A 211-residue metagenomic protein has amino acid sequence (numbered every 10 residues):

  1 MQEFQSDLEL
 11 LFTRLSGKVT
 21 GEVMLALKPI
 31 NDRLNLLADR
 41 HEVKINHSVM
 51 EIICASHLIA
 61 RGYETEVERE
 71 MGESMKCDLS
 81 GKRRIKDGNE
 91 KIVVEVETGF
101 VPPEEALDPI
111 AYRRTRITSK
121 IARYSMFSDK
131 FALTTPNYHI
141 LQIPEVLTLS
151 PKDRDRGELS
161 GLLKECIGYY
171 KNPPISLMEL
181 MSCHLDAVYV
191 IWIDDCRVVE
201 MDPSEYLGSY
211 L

Functional and structural regions predicted by a protein language model:
Q2-I30, L34-A38, Y138-L211: Non-catalytic C-terminal interaction segments of nucleic acid-processing enzymes
D32-I52, E70: A short, highly charged nucleic-acid-interacting micro-segment common to nuclease and nuclease-linked defense proteins
V43-H47, E51-I53, C77, L207-L211: Accessory terminal regions of nucleic-acid processing enzymes
C54, L58, L79-G81, I85-L107 (+1 more regions): Conserved catalytic cores of phosphodiester-cleaving nucleases, focusing on short active-site segments
G62-Y63, D129: Short phosphate-binding/catalytic loops that engage adenosine nucleotides
E64-E68: A short linear hydrophobic-aromatic micro-motif
G72-D78: Beta-rich nucleic-acid/ligand-interaction surfaces
E97-D155: Catalytic cores of nucleic-acid endonucleases
